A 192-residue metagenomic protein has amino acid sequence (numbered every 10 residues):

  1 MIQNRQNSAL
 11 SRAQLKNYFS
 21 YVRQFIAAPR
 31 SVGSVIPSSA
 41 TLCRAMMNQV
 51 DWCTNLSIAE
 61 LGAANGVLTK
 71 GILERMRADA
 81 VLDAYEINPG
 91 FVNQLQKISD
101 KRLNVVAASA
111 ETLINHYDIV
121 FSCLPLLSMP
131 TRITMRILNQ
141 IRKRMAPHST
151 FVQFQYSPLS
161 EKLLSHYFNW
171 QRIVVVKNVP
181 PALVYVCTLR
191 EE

Functional and structural regions predicted by a protein language model:
Q14-V50: Class I SAM-dependent methyltransferase Rossmann-like catalytic core, especially the SAM/SAH-binding loop
N55-A64: Conserved class I S-adenosyl-L-methionine
G66-K70: Glycine-rich SAM-binding Motif I of class I
N88-G90: Conserved SAM/SAH-binding beta-strand->alpha-helix loop
L95-Q96: Conserved SAM-binding loop
D100-A110: Conserved SAM-binding strand-loop segment of SAM-dependent methyltransferases
M135-P147: A short glycine-rich, Lys/Arg-flanked "PGG" loop and its adjoining helix->strand segment in the class I
H148-Y156: Conserved beta-strand signature within the Rossmann-like core of class I S-adenosyl-L-methionine
